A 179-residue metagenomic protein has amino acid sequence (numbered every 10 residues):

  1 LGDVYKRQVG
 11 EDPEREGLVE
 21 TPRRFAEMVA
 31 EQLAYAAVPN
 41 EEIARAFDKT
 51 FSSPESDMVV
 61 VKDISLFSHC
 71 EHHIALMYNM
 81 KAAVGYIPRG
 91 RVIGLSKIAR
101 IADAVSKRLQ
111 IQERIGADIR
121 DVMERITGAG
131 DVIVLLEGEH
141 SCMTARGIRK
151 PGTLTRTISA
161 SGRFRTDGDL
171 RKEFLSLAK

Functional and structural regions predicted by a protein language model:
L1-Y5: Short, small-residue-biased leader/transition segments that mark boundaries at the very start of proteins
K6-G17, A37-V38, S106-R108: Structural recognition of short helix-loop-helix hairpins that underlie histone-fold modules
L18-P39, S52-S53: N-terminal low-complexity or amphipathic/hydrophobic leaders
E20-M28, E124, L136-A145: Beta-rich nucleic-acid/ligand-interaction surfaces
I43-A104, P151, T157-I158: Active-site-adjacent structural patch at catalytic or cofactor/ligand-binding sites
D103-E139: Well-ordered alpha/beta subsegment
S141-T157: Short active-site-adjacent structural elements
T153-K179: C-terminal helix-cap and adjacent tail motif
